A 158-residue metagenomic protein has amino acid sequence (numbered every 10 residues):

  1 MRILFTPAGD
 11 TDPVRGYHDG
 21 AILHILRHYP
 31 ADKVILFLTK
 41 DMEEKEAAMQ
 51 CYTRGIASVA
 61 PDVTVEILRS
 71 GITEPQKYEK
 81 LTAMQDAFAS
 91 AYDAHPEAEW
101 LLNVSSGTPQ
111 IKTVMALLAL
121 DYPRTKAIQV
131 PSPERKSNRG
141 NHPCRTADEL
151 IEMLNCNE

Functional and structural regions predicted by a protein language model:
M1-L101, P109-E158: Long, low-complexity, Lys/Arg-enriched
